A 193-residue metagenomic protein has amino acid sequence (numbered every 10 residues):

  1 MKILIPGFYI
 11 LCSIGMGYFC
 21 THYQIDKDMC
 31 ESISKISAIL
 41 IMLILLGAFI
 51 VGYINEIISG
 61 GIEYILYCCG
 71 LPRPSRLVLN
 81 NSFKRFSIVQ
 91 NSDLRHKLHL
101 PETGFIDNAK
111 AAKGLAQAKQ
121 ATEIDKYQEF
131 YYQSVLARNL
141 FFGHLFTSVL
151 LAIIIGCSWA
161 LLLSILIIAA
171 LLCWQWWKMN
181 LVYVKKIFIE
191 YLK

Functional and structural regions predicted by a protein language model:
M1-F86, A152-I154, S158-I167, C173-W174 (+1 more regions): N-terminal first transmembrane alpha-helix
M1-P6, K119-L162: Transmembrane alpha-helical segments and their cytosolic interface motifs in multi-pass membrane proteins
H22, N55, H96-H99, H144: Histidine (H) residue identity feature
Q24, N55, Q90, Q117-Q120 (+3 more regions): Residue-identity detector for glutamine
S59-K126: Charge-rich cytosolic interhelical loops and cytosolic tails of multi-pass membrane proteins
K97, E102-K113, F130, V135-L136 (+2 more regions): A contiguous, surface-oriented mixed alpha/beta subdomain in the mid-to-C-terminal portion of proteins that forms
E190-K193: Short, charged juxtamembrane terminal tails flanking transmembrane helices
